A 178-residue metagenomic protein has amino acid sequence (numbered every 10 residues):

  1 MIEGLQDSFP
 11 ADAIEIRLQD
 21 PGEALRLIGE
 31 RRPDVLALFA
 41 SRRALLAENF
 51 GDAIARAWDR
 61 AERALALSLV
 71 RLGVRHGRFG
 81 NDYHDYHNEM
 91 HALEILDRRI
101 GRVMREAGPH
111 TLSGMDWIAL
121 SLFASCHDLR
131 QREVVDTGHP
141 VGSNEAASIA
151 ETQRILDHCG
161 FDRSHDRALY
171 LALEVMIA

Functional and structural regions predicted by a protein language model:
M1-L69, R78-F79: Non-catalytic interface/linker regions that flank or bridge core catalytic/transmembrane domains
A64-V74, F123-C126: Active-site-adjacent bridging/hinge elements
G77-Y83, H127, V135: Glycine- and acidic
G80-A119, T152-R154, H158-C159: Alpha-helical phosphate/pyrophosphate-handling elements in metalloenzyme active cores
H87-N88, G114-I118, L122, P140 (+2 more regions): Secondary-structure capping and boundary motifs in well-ordered enzyme cores
I95, W117-V134, S148, E174-A178: His-Asp-centered metal-binding catalytic motifs of divalent-metal-dependent phosphohydrolases/nucleases
V135-A150: Post-HEXXH active-site segment of zinc metalloproteases
G160-A178: Histidine/acidic-rich helix-loop-helix segments that form or flank divalent-metal centers in metalloenzyme catalytic
